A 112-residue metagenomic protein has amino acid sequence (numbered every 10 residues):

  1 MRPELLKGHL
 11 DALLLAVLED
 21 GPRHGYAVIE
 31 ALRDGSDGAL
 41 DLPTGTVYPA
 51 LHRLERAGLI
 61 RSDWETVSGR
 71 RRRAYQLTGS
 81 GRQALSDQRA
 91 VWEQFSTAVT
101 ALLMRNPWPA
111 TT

Functional and structural regions predicted by a protein language model:
M1-E4, S62-W64: Short beta-strand/turn micro-motifs at beta-sheet edges
R2-T46: N-terminal helix-turn-helix DNA-binding core of bacterial DNA-binding proteins
V47-L54: Basic amphipathic alpha-helical segments that dock to polyanions
E55-R71, Q76: Beta-hairpin "wing" of winged helix-turn-helix
R70-R89: Basic, amphipathic "hinge/linker" alpha-helix immediately C-terminal to the N-terminal HTH DNA-binding motif
L85-T112: Amphipathic alpha-helical dimerization/coiled-coil segments that flank or bridge DNA-binding/regulatory modules
